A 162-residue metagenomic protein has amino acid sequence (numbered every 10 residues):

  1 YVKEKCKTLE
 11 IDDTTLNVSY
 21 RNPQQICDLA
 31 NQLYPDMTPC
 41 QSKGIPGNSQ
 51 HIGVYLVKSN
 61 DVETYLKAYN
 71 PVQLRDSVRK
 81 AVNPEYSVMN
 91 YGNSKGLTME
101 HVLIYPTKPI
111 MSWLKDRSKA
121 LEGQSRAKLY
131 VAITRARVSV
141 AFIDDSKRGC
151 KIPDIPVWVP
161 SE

Functional and structural regions predicted by a protein language model:
Y1-A68, V72-V131, R135-E162: Conserved helicase motor core of SF1/SF2 NTP-dependent helicases
